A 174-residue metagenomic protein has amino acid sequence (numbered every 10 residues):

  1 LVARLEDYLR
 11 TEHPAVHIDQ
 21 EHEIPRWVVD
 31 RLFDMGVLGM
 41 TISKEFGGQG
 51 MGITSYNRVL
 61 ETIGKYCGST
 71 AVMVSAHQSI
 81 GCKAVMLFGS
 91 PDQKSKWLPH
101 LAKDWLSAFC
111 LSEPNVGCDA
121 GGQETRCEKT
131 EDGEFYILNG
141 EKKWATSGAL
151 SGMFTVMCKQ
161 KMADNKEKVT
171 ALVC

Functional and structural regions predicted by a protein language model:
L1-S79, K83, F88-K96, H100-A102: Amphipathic, small/basic residue-rich leader segments at the start of a protein or domain
V29, V37, G122-E124, M153 (+1 more regions): Short glycine-rich loop/turn motifs
Y66, P91-D92, K96, K103 (+2 more regions): Secondary-structure transition/capping motifs at alpha-helix termini and the adjoining loop/turn into the next element
K103-L111: A short, Trp-centered hydrophobic/proline-enriched beta-strand micro-motif
S112-V116, K143-W144: Short, solvent-exposed loop/turn elements at beta->coil junctions and helix N-caps that rim active or binding pockets
N115-Q123: Active-site-adjacent elements of ketosynthase-type condensing enzymes
T125-K129: A structural signal for short hydrophobic beta-strand segments in well-ordered beta-sheet cores
F135, N139-C174: A short core secondary-structure module
